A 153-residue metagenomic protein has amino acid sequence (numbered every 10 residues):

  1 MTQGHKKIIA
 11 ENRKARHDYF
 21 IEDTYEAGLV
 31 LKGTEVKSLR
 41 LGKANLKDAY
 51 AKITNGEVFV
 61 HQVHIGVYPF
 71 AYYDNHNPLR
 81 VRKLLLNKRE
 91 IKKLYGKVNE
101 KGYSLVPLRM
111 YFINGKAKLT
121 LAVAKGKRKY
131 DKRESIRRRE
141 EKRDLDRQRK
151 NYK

Functional and structural regions predicted by a protein language model:
M1-K32, I136-K153: Intrinsically disordered, Lys/Arg-rich N-terminal extensions and targeting peptides of nucleic-acid-associated proteins
R16-K47, A51-F59, V63: N-terminal first-folded block
E22, K43-A44, N77, K101-S104: Short solvent-exposed loop/turn micro-motifs enriched in small/polar/acidic residues
E26, L31, L46-D48, V81 (+2 more regions): Broad gene-expression machinery/nucleic-acid interaction feature
K52-L94: Helix-adjacent hinge/juxtasegments
L79, L86-K92, G126-K153: C-terminal end-helix/capping segment
L86-A122, G126-R128: Beta-rich strand-turn-strand
